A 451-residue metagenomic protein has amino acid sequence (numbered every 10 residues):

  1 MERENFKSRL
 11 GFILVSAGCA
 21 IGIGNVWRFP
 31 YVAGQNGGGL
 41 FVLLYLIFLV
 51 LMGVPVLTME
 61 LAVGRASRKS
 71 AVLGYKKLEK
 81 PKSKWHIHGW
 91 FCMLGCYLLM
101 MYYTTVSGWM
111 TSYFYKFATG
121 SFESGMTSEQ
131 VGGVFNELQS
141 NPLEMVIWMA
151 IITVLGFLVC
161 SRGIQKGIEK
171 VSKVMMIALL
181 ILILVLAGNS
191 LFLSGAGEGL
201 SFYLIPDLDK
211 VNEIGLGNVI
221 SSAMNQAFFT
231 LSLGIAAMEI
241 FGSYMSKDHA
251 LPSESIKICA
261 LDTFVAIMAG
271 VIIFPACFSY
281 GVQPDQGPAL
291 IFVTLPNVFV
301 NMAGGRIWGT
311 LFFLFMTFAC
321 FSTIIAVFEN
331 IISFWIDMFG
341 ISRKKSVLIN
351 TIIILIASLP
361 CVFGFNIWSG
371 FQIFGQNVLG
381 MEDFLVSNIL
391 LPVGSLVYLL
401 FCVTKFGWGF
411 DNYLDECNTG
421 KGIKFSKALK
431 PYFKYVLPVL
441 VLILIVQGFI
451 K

Functional and structural regions predicted by a protein language model:
M1-W27, V56-L61, R65-I87, S246-A250 (+1 more regions): Membrane-interface "cap" regions at the ends of multi-pass membrane proteins
E2-F6, E169, K173-F321, I325 (+1 more regions): Membrane-embedded translocation segments of transport machinery
R3, S107-Q139, Y244-D248, S253 (+6 more regions): Helix-loop-helix connectors at the membrane interface of multi-pass transporters/channels
R3-E4, V32-N36, A66-F91, T104-Q165 (+5 more regions): Inter-helical loop and helix-membrane interface segments of multi-pass membrane transporters/permeases
N5-S16, F41-L44, S83-Y97, I147-I152 (+6 more regions): Select transmembrane alpha-helical segments in multipass membrane proteins
G11-F48, A236-A237, G242, P252-I256 (+1 more regions): Transmembrane helix-boundary motif of multi-pass solute transporters/channels
C320-A326, V347-N350, I354-F365, G380-L414: Hydrophobic alpha-helical segments of multi-pass membrane transport proteins
Q376-F401, G422-K451: A generic transmembrane alpha-helix motif of multi-pass inner-membrane proteins
